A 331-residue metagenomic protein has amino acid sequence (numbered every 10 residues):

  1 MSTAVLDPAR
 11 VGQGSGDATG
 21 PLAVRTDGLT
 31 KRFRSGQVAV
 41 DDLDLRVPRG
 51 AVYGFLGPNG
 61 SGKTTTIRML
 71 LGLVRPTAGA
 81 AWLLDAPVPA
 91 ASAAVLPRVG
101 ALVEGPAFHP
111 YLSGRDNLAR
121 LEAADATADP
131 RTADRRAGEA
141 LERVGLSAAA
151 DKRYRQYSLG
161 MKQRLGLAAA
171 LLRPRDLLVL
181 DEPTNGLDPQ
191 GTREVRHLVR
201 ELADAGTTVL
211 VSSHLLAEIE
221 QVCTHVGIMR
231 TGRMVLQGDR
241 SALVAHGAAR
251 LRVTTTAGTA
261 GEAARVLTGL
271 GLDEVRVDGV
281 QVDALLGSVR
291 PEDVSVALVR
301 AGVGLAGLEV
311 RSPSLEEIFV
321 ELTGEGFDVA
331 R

Functional and structural regions predicted by a protein language model:
S2-R10, T19, L286-R331: C-terminal coupling/interaction segments
P21-R230, L236: ABC transporter nucleotide-binding domains
D27, T254, D278, E309-R311: Solvent-exposed beta-strand sheet faces enriched in polar/charged residues
V195-L285: ABC transporter nucleotide-binding domain
